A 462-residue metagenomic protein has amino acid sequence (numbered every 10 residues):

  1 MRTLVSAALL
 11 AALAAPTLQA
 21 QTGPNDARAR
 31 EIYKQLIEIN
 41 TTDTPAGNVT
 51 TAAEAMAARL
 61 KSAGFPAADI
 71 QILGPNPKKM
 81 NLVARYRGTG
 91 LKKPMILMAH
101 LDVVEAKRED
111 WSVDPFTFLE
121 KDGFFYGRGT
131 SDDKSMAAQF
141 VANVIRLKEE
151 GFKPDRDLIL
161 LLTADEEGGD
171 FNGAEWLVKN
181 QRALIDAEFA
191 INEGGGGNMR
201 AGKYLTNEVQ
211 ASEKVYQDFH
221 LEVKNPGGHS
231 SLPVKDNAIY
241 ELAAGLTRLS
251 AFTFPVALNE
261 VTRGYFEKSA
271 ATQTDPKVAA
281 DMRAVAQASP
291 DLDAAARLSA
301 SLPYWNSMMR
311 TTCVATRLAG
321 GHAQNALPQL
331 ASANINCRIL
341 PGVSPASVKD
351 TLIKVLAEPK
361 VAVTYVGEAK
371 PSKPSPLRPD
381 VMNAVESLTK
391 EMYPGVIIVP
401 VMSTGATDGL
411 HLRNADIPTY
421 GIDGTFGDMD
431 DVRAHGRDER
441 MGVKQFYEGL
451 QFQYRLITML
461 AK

Functional and structural regions predicted by a protein language model:
S6-T17: Bacterial N-terminal signal peptides
Q21-R108, L330: N-terminal helical capping/dimerization or prosegment-like subdomains of hydrolases acting on amide or phosphate bonds
T22, E38-G47, F125-T130, N207 (+2 more regions): Second-shell loop/turn segments in exported
R30-T42, E222-N225, P359, T364-P371: Acidic/histidine-rich, surface-exposed loop or edge segments in extracytoplasmic proteins
G90-K92, N198-R200, E260-L330, P341 (+2 more regions): An extended, acidic, His-containing surface patch that forms the Zn2+-binding/catalytic region of metallohydrolases
K92-I159: Active-site metal-coordination/substrate-binding segment of hydrolases, especially metallo-dependent peptidases
D155-N237: Histidine/acidic-residue-rich, glycine-tolerant segments that coordinate divalent metal ions
D236, V348-L356: Short amphipathic alpha-helices in soluble, non-transmembrane regions that often serve as interface/regulatory elements
